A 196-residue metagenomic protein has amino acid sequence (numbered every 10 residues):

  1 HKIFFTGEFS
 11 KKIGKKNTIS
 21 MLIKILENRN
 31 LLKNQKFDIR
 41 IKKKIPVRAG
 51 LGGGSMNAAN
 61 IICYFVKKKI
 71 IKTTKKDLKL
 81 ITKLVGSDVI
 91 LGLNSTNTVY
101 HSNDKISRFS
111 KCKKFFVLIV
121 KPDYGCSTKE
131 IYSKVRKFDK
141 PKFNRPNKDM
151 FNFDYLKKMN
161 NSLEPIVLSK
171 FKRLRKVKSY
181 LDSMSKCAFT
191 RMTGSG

Functional and structural regions predicted by a protein language model:
H1-Q35, S133, F153, N161: N-terminal beta-alpha supersecondary unit
N30-D38, Y64-V85: Phosphate-handling active-site elements
F37-A49, T190: Short pre-catalytic strand/loop immediately N-terminal to key active-site residues, enriched for Gly-Thr
A49-L78, L91: DPxDG-like acidic metal-binding loop motif
G52-G54, M192-G196: Glycine-rich beta-strand-to-loop/alpha-helix junction loops that act as flexible
G92-N94, T98-F189: Conserved, helical-rich catalytic subdomain that frames metal- and/or nucleotide-binding sites in enzyme alpha/beta
